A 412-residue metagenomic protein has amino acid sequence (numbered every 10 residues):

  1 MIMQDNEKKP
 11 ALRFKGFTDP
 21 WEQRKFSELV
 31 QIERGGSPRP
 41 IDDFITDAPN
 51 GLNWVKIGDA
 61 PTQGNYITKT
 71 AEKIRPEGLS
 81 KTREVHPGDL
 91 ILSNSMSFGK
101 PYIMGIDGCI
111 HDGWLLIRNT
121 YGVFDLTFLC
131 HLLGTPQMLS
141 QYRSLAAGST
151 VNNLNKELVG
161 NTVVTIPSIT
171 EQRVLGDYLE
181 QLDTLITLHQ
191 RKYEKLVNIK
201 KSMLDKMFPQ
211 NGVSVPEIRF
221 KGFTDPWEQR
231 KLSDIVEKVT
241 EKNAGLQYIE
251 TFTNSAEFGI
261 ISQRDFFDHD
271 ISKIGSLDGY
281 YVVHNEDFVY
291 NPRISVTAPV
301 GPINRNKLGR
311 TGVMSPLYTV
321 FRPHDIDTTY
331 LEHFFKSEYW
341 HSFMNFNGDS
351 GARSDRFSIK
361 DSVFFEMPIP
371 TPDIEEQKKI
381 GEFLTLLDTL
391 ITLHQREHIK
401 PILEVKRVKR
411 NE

Functional and structural regions predicted by a protein language model:
M1-T18, R191-D225, R396-E412: Short amphipathic coiled-coil heptad-repeat segments
N6-P10, N94, C109-L115, A147-T170 (+2 more regions): A short glycine-rich beta-alpha junction/loop motif
E7, F14, W21-K25, N161-T162 (+8 more regions): Long, compositionally biased tandem-repeat segments
P10, R173-L185, H189-K192, E228-Q229 (+3 more regions): Extracellular/lumenal glycan-associated surfaces
L12-K15, K73-P76, L115-N119, N161-I166 (+4 more regions): Short, well-ordered beta-strand elements within core beta-sheets of diverse protein domains
R13-S37, R219-N243: Non-catalytic DNA-recognition/assembly elements of restriction-modification systems
S27-V30, I41-R75, T240-K273: DNA target-recognition patches
K56-G58, N65-P136, D278-W340, A352-R353: A short beta-sheet element
